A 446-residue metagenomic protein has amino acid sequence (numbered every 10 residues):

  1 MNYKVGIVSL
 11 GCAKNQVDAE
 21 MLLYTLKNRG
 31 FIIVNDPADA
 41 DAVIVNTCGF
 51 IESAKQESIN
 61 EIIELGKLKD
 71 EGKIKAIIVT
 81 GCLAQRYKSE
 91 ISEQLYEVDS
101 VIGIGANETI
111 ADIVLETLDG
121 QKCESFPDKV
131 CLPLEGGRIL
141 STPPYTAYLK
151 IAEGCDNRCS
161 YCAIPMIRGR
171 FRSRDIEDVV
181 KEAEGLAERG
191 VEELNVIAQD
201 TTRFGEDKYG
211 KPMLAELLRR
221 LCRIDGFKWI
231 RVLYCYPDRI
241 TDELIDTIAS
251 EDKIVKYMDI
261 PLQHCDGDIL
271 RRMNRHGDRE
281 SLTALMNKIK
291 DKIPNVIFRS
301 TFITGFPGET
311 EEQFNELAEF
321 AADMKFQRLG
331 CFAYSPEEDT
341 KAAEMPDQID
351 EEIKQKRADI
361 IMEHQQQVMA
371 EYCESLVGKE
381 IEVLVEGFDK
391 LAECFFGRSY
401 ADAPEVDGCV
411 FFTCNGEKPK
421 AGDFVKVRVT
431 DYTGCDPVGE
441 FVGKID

Functional and structural regions predicted by a protein language model:
M1-F204, E243, M258, R279-D291 (+5 more regions): Proteins enriched for Cys/Gly/acidic motifs involved in redox and nucleic-acid/cofactor modification
C12, G205-G226, R272-M273, P336-Q367: Radical SAM enzyme [4Fe-4S]-AdoMet core and its adjacent flexible, acidic and glycine-rich loops/tails across
A38-D39, D156, C265, K390-L391 (+1 more regions): Short strand-connecting beta-turns/loops that link adjacent beta-strands
I77-G81, R86, I91, E188-E312 (+1 more regions): Conserved SAM/AdoMet-binding glycine-rich loop
E93-T109, A215-F227, S250-V255, E316-R328 (+2 more regions): Structural recognition of alpha->loop->beta junctions
V179, V196, V232, I260 (+6 more regions): Conserved, mostly hydrophobic/aromatic
A198, Y234, L262-H264, S300-T304 (+6 more regions): Active-site proximal loops enriched in glycine and acidic residues that flank catalytic Cys/His/Asp and coordinate
E344-D446: Terminal RNA-binding accessory module
